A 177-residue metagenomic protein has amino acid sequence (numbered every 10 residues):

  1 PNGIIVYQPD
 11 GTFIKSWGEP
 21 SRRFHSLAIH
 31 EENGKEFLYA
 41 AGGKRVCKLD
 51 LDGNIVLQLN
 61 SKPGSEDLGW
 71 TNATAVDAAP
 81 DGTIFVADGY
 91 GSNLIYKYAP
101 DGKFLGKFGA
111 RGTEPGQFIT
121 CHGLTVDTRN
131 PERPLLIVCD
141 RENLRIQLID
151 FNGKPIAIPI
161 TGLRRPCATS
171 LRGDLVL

Functional and structural regions predicted by a protein language model:
P1-N2, P20-E36, G43, G64-T83 (+3 more regions): Beta-rich, blade/repeat-based domains predominating in secreted/periplasmic proteins but also intracellular
N2-I5, R45-C47, N93-K97, R145-Q147: A short loop-to-beta-strand structural motif that recurs across blades of beta-propeller domains
G3-P9, F13-S21: Active-site cofactor/substrate anionic-group-binding motifs, chiefly glycine- and Lys/Arg-rich phosphate-binding loops
Q8-T12, D50-N54, A99-K103, D150-K154: Short loop/turn segments that connect beta-strands within beta-propeller blades
T12-G18, L57-L59, P63-E66, G106-P115 (+1 more regions): A short beta-strand motif characteristic of beta-propeller blades
G42, G89-Y90, D140-E142: Conserved strand-to-loop turn within each blade of WD40 beta-propeller repeats
T71-Y96, D101: Aromatic- and glycine-enriched pocket-lining scaffold segments that form the walls of small-molecule binding clefts
